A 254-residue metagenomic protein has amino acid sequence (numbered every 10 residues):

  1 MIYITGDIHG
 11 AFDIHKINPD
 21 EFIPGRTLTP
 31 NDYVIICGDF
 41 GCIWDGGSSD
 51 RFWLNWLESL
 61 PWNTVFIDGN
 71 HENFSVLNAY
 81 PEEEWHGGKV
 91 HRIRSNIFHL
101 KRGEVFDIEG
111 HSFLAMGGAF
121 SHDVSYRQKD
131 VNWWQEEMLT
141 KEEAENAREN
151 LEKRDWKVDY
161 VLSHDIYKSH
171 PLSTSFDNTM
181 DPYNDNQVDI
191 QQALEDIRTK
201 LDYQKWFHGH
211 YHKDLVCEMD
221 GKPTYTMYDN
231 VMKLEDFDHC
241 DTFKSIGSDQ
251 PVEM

Functional and structural regions predicted by a protein language model:
M1-Y3, E104-A115, Y160, M219-T224: Beta-strand-turn-beta hairpins that frame and shape the catalytic cleft of phosphate-ester-processing enzymes
I4-G6, V34-D39, T64-H71, L100-K101 (+3 more regions): Active-site neighborhood of phospho(di)ester-bond hydrolases with catalytic His/Asp-centered motifs
T5, A11-D107, Y183, Q187-I190 (+1 more regions): Core catalytic region of metal-dependent phosphoesterases/phosphodiesterases, especially metallo-beta-lactamase-like
H9-H15, G41-G46, N70-V76, V105-F106 (+3 more regions): Active-site environment of divalent metal-dependent phosphoester hydrolases
R26, L151-K153, R198: Short hydrophobic patches on amphipathic alpha-helices that form coiled-coil/helix-mediated interaction surfaces
T29-N31, P61, G110, W156-V158 (+1 more regions): A general structural motif
G88, S95, E109-V188: Active-site-proximal loop/helix segment associated with metal-binding centers of metalloenzymes
D107, D185, E195-K200, Y211-M254: Binuclear metal-dependent phosphoesterase catalytic core
